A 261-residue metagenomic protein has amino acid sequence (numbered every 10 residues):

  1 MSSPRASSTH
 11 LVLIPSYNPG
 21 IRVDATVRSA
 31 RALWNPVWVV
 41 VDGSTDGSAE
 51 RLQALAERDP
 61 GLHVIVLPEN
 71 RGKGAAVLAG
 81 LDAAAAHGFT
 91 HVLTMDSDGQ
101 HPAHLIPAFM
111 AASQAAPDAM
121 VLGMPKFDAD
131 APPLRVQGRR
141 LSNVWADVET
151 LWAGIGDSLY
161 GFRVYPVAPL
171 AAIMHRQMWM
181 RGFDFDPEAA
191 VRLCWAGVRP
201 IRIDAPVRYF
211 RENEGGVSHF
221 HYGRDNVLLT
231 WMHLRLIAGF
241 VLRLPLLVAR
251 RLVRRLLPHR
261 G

Functional and structural regions predicted by a protein language model:
M1-S7, M178-G261: Hydrophobic helical membrane-anchoring modules
T9-L11, P36, E188: Cell-envelope/extracellular polymer assembly enzymes that use nucleotide-activated donors
L11-P15, V39, V66: Short hydrophobic beta-strand elements that form part of the catalytic alpha/beta core underpinning NDP-sugar/donor
Y17-A32: Short, well-formed alpha-helical segments that are part of the catalytic scaffolds of diverse glycosyltransferases
W38, E50-H87: Conserved donor nucleotide-binding strand/loop of the catalytic core
V41-E50, G99-Q100: A conserved acidic beta->alpha catalytic loop
E69, G74-A86, A103-F183, F210-F220 (+1 more regions): Acceptor/aglycone-binding surface of glycosyltransferases and processive sugar-polymer synthases
F89-Q100: Short beta-strand-to-loop acidic/aromatic patch adjacent to the donor-nucleotide binding site
